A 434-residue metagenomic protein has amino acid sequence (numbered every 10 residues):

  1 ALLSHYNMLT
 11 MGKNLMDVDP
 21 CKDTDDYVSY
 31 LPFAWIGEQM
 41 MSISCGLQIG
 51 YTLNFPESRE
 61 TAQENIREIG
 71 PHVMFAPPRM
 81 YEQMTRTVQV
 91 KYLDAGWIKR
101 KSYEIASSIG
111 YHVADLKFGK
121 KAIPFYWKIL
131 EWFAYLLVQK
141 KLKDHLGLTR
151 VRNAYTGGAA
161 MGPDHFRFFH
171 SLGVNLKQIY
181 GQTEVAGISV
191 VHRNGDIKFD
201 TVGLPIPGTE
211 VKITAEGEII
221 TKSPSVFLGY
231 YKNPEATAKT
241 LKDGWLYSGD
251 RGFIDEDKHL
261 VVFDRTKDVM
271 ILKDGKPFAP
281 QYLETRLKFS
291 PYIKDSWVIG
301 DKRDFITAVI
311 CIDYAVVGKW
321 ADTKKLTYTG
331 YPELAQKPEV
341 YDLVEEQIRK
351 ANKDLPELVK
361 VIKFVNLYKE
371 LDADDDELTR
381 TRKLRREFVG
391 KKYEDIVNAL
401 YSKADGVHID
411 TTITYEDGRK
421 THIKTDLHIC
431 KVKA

Functional and structural regions predicted by a protein language model:
H5, M161, H170-V174, Q182-D200 (+2 more regions): Active-site loops of AMP-binding adenylate-forming
L9-D26, F33-K140, R150: Conserved AMP-binding/adenylation subdomain of ANL enzymes
R79, G157-H165, K177-R193, I206-G208 (+3 more regions): Conserved A3 ("GATE") glycine/threonine-rich loop of ANL adenylate-forming enzymes
P205-L272: Conserved ATP-binding/catalytic segment of the ANL
L228-E235, A315-T323: Cytochrome P450 core scaffold surrounding the K-helix E-X-X-R motif and the conserved "meander" helix-loop region
T240-D257, K273-V298, E345: Core catalytic subdomain of AMP-forming adenylate-forming
P277, P291-D295, V316-N366: Conserved C-terminal helical docking segment of ANL/AMP-forming enzymes that engages the acyl-acceptor during
D295-V298, D304, E345-A434: Conserved C-terminal "lid"/linker of ANL adenylate-forming enzymes
